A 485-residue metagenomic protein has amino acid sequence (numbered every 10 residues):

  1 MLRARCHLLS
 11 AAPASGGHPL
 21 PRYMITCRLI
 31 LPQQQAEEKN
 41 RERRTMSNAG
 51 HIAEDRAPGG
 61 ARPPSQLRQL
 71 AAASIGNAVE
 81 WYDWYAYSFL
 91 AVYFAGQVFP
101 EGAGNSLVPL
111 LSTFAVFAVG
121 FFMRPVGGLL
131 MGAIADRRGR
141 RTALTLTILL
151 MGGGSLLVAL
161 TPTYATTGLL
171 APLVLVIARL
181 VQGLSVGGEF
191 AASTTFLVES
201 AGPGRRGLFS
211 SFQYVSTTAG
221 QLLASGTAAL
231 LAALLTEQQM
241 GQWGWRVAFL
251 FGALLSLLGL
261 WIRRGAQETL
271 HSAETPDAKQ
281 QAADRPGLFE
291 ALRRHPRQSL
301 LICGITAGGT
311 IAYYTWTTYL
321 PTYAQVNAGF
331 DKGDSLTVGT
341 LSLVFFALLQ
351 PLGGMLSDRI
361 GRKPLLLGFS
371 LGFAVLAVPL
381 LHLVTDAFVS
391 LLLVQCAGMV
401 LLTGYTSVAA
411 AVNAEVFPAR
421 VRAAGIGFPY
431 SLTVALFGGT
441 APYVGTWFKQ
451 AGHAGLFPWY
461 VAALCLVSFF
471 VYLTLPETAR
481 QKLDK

Functional and structural regions predicted by a protein language model:
S88, R297-F345, G438: Extracytoplasmic gate region of multi-pass secondary transporters
V92-R124: Extracellular/periplasmic helix-loop-helix junction of adjacent transmembrane segments in MFS-like secondary
G128-G139, Q350-G361: Helix-to-loop junctions at the C-terminal end of transmembrane segments in multipass secondary transporters
R137-I148, R359-S370: Cytoplasmic membrane-interface "Motif A"-like loop-to-helix N-cap segments of 12-TM Major Facilitator Superfamily
L149-T167, L371-T385: C-terminal ends and interior cores of transmembrane alpha-helices in multi-pass membrane transporters/permeases
L208-A229, Y430-A441: Glycine-rich segments within core transmembrane alpha-helices of 12-TM secondary carriers
G259-R264, L464-K485: Multi-pass alpha-helical transporter architecture, strongest for 12-TM Major Facilitator/SLC carriers used
P364-V408: C-terminal transmembrane helical hairpin of 12-TM major facilitator-type secondary transporters
